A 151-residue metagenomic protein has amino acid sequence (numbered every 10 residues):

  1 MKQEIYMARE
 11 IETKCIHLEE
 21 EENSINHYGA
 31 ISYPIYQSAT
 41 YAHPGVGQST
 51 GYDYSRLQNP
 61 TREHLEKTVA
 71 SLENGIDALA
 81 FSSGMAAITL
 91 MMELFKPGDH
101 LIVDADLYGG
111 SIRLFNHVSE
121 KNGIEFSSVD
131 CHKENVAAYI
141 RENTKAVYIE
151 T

Functional and structural regions predicted by a protein language model:
K2-N59, L65-T68: N-terminal "arm"/small-domain region of PLP-dependent enzymes with the aminotransferase-like
I25, A80-S83, A105-D106: Short glycine- and Lys/Arg-enriched binding-loop motifs that mark or flank ligand-binding interfaces
H27-A30, A70-L72, L94, A138-R141: Solvent-exposed alpha-helices and their adjacent loops that cap or buttress functional pockets in soluble metabolic
G29, V69, A87, L101 (+1 more regions): Buried hydrophobic positions in well-ordered alpha/beta secondary-structure cores of metabolic enzymes
S32, I76-D77, F126: Residue-level detector of short coil/turn "hinge" positions at structural boundaries
Q37, F81, V129: Hydrophobic residues at beta-strand termini and immediately following loops that shape nucleotide-binding pockets
T40-T89, E93-L94, G110-H117: Conserved N-terminal alpha-helix of the aminotransferase class I/II PLP-enzyme fold
F95-T151: PLP-dependent aminotransferase-like
